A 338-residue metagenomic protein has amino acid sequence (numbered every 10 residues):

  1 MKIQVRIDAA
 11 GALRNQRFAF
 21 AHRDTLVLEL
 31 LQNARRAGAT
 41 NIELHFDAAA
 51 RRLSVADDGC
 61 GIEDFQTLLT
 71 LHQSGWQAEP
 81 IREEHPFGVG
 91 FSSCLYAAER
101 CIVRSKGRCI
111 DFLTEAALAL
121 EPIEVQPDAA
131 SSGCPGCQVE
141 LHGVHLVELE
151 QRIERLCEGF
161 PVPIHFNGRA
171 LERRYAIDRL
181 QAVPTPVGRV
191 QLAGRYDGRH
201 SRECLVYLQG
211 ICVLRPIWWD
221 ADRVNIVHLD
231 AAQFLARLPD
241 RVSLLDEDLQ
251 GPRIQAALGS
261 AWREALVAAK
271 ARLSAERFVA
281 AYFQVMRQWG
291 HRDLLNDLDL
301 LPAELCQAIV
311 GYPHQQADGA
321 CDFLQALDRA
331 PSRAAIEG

Functional and structural regions predicted by a protein language model:
M1-A39, F65-L69, P239-L249, I254: Bergerat-fold GHKL ATPase/HATPase_c domain
M1-Q4, C101-V103, A119-F166, E172-R173: Flexible, glycine-/charge-rich segments associated with ATP-binding catalytic modules
L13-N15, A50, S74: AAA+ P-loop NTPase catalytic core and its hallmark functional loops
N41-A50: Short beta-strand/loop element within the Bergerat-fold HATPase_c
R52-G59: Conserved DxG motif in ATP/Mg2+-binding regions
C60-E121: Flexible ATP-lid and adjacent glycine-rich G1/G2 motifs of the Bergerat
V147-R263, V285-M286, H291-E337: GHKL/Histidine-kinase-like ATPase module
